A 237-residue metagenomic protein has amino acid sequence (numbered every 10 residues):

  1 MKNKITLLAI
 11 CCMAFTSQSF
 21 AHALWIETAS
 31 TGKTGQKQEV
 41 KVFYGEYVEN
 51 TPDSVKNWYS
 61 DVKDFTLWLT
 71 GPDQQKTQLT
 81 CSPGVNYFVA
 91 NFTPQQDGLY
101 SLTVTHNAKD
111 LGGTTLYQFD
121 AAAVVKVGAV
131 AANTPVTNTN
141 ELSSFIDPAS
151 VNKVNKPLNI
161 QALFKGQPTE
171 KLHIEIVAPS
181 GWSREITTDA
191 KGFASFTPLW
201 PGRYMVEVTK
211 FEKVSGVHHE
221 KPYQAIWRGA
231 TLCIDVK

Functional and structural regions predicted by a protein language model:
M1-L7: Bacterial N-terminal signal peptides that target proteins for export
L8-T16: Bacterial N-terminal signal peptides
T16-H22: Sec/Tat signal peptide C-region and signal peptidase I cleavage site
H22-K237: N-terminal soluble domains immediately following signal/targeting peptides that reside in extracytoplasmic
